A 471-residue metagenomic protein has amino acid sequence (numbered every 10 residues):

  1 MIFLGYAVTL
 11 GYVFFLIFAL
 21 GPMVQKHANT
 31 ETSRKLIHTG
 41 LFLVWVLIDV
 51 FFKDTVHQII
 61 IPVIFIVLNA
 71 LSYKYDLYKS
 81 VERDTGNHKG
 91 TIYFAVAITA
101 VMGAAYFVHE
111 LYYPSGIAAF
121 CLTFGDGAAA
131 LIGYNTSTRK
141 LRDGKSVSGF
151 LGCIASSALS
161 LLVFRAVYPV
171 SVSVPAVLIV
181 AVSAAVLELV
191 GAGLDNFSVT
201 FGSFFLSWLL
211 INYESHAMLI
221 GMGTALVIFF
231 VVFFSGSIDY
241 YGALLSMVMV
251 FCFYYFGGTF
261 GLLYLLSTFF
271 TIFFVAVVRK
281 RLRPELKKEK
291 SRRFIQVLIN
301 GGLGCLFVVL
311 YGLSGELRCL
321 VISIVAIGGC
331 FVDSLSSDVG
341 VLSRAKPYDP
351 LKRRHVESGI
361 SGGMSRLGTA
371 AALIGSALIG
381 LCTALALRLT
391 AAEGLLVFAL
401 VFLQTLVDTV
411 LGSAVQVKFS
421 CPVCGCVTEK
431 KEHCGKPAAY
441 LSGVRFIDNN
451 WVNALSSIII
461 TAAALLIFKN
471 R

Functional and structural regions predicted by a protein language model:
M1-K79, T91-S336, G340-R471: Hydrophobic alpha-helical transmembrane segments
K79-N87: Viral RNA-dependent RNA polymerase
